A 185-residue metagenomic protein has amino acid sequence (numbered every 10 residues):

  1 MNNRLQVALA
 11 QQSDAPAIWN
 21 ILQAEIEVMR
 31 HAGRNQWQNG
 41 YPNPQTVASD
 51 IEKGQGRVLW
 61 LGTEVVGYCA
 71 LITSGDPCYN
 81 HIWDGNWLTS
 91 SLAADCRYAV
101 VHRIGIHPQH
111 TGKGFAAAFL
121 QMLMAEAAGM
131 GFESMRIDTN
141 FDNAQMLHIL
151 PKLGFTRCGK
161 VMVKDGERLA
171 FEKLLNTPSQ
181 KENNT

Functional and structural regions predicted by a protein language model:
Q6-N20: A short beta-loop-alpha structural element at the N-terminal edge of CoA-dependent acyl/N-acetyltransferase catalytic
I26-T46: Conserved GNAT-fold acetyl-CoA-binding loop/helix
K53-C69: Conserved beta-hairpin
A70-R103: Conserved acyl-donor/pantetheine-binding loop and adjacent beta-alpha core of acyl/acetyltransferases and related
W87-T89, I104-T111, N140: A short, internal acetyl-CoA/4′-phosphopantetheine-binding micro-motif in the GNAT/acyltransferase core
I106, G112-A125, H148-K152: Conserved acetyl-CoA-binding loop-helix of GNAT-fold acetyltransferases
A117, G129, F141-G159: Conserved active-site alpha-helix within GNAT-family acetyltransferase domains
L120, A127-T139: Conserved GNAT acetyl-CoA-binding A-motif
